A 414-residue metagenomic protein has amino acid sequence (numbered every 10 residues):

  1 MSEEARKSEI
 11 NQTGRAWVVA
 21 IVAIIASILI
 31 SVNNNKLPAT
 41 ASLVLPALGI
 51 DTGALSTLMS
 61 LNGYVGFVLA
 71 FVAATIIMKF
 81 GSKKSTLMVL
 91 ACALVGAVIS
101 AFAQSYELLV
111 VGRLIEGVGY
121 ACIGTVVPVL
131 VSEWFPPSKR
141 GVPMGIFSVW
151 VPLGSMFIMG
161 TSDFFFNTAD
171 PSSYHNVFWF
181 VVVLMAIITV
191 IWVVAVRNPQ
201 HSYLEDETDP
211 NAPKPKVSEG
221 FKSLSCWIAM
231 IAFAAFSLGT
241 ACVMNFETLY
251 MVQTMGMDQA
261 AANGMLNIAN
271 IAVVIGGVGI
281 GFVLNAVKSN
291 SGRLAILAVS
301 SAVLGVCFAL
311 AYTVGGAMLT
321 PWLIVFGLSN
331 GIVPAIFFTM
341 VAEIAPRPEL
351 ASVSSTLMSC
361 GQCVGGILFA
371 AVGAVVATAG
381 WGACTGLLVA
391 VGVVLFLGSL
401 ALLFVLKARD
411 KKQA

Functional and structural regions predicted by a protein language model:
L37-P38, L224-V278: Extracytoplasmic gate region of multi-pass secondary transporters
G49, G81, F102-L108, T313-V314: Helix-breaking motifs and short loop linkers at transmembrane-helix boundaries and internal kinks in secondary membrane
L69-G81, V278-N290: Helix-to-loop junctions at the C-terminal end of transmembrane segments in multipass secondary transporters
Y106, G112-W150: Cytoplasmic helix-loop-helix junction between adjacent transmembrane helices in 12-TM secondary transporters
G145-Q200: Helix-loop-helix hairpin linking two adjacent transmembrane segments in secondary transporters
V194-S218, K411-A414: Flexible cytoplasmic inter-helical loops of multi-pass small-molecule transporters
S291-F337: C-terminal transmembrane helical hairpin of 12-TM major facilitator-type secondary transporters
I344-W381, L388: A late C-terminal transmembrane helix in Major Facilitator Superfamily
